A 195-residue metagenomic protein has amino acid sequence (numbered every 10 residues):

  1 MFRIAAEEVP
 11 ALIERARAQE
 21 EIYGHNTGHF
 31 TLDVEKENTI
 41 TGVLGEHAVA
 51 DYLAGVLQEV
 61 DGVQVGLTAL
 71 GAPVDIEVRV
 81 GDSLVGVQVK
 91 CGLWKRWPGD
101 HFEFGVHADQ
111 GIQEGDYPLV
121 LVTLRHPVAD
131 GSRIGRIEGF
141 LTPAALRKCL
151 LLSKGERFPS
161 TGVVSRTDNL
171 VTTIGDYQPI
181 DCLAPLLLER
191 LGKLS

Functional and structural regions predicted by a protein language model:
M1-V74, V78-D82, K90-S195: Nucleic-acid endonuclease domains
